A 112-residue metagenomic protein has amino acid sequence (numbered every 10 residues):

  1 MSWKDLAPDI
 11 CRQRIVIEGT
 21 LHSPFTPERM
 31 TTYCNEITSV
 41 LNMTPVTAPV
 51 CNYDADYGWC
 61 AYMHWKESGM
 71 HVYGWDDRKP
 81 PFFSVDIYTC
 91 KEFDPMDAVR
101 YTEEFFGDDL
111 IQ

Functional and structural regions predicted by a protein language model:
M1-Q112: Polybasic/polar functional segments that serve as interface/processing modules
